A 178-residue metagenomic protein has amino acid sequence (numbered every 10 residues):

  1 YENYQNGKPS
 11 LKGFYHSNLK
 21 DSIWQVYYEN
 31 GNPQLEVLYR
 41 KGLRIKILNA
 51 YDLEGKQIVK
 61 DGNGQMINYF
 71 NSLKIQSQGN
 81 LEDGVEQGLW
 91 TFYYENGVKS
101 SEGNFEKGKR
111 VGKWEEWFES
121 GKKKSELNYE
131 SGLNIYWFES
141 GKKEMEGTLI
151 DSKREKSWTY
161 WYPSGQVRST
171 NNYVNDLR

Functional and structural regions predicted by a protein language model:
Y1-R178: Glycine/tyrosine- and acidic-biased, solvent-exposed loop/turn segments at the edges of beta-strands
